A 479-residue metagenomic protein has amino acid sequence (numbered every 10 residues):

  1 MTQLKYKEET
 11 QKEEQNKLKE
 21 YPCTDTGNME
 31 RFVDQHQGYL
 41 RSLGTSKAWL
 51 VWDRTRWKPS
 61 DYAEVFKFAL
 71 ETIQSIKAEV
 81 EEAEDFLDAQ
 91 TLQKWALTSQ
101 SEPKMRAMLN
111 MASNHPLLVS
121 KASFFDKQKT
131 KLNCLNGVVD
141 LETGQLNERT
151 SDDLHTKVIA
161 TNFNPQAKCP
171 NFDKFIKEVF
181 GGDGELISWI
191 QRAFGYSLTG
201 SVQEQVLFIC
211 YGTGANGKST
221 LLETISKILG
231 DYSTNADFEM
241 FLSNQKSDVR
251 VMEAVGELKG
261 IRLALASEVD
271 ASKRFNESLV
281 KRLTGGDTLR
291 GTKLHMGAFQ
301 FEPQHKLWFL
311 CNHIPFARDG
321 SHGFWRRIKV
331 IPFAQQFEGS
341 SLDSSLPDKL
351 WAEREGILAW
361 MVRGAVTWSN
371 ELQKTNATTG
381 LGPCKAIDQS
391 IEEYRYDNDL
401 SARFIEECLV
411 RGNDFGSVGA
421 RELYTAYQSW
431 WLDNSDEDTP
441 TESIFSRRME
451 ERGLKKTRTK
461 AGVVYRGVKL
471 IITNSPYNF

Functional and structural regions predicted by a protein language model:
M1-E9: N-terminal acidic, proline/glycine-rich, low-complexity intrinsically disordered segments
E8-A48, K77-F479: Feature primarily recognizes SF3-like P-loop helicase cores of small DNA viruses
A48-V51, R56-A69: Trp- and S/T/G-rich repeat-edge/linker motifs of beta-rich repeat architectures
A63-E81: Acidic, aromatic-enriched beta-alpha/helix-loop junctions
